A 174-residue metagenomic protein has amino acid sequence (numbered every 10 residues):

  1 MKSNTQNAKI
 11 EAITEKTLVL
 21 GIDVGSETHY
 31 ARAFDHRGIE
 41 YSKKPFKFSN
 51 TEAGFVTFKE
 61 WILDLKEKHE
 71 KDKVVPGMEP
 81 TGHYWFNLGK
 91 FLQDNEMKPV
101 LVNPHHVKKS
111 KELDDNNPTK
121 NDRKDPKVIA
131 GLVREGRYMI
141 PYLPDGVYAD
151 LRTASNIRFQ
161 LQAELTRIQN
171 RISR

Functional and structural regions predicted by a protein language model:
M1-R174: Phosphate- and other anionic-substrate recognition elements at nucleic-acid/protein interfaces
